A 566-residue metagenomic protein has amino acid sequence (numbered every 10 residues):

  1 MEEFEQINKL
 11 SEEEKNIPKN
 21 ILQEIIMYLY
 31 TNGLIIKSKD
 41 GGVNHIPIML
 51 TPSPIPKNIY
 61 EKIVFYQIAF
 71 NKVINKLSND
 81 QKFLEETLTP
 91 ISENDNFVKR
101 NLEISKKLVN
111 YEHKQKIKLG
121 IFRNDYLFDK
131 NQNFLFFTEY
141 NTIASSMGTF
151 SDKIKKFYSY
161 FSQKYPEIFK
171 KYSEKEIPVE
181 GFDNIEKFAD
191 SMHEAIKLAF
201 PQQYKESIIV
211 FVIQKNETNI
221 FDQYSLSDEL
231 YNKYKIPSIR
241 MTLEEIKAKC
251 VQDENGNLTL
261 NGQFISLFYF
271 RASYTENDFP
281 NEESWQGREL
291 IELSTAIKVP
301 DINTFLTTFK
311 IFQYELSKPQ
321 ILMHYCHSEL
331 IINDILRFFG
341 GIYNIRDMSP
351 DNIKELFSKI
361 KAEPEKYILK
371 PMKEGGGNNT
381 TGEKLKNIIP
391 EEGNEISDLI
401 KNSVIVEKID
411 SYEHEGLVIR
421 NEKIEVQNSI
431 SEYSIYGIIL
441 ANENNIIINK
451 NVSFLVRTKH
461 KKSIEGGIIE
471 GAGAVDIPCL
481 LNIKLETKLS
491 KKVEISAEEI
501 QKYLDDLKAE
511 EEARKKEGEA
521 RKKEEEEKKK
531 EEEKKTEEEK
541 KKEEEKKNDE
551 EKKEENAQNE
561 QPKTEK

Functional and structural regions predicted by a protein language model:
M1-K566: Preference for protein termini
